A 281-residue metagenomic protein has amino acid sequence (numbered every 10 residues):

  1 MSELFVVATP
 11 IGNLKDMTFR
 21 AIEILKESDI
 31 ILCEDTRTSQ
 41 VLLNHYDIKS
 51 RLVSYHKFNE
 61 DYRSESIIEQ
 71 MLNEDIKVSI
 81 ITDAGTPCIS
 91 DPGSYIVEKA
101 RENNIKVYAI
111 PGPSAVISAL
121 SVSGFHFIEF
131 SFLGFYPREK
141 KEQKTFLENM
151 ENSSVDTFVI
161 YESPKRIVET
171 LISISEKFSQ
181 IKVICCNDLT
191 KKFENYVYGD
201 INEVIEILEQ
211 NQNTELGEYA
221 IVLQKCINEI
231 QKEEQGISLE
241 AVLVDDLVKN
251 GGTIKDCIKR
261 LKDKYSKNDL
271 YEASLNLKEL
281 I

Functional and structural regions predicted by a protein language model:
M1-F58: Glycine-rich, flexible N-terminal cofactor/catalytic loop recognition
E3-V7, E74-T82, F130, D156-I160 (+1 more regions): Generic beta-sheet signal
L25-I31, N104-Y108, T157-F158: Short active-site oxyanion
Y55-D61, Y136-E139: Conserved helicase motor
S64-S114: Glycine/small-residue-rich loop that forms an oxyanion/phosphate-binding "nest" at active or ligand-binding sites
I76, D156-T157, P164-I281: A contiguous loop/helix-start segment that scaffolds small-molecule binding in enzyme catalytic cores
Y95-S153: Class I SAM-dependent methyltransferase SAM-binding "motif I" and its flanking Rossmann-like core
A109-G112, I160, C185: General beta-strand structural signal in soluble alpha/beta enzymes
